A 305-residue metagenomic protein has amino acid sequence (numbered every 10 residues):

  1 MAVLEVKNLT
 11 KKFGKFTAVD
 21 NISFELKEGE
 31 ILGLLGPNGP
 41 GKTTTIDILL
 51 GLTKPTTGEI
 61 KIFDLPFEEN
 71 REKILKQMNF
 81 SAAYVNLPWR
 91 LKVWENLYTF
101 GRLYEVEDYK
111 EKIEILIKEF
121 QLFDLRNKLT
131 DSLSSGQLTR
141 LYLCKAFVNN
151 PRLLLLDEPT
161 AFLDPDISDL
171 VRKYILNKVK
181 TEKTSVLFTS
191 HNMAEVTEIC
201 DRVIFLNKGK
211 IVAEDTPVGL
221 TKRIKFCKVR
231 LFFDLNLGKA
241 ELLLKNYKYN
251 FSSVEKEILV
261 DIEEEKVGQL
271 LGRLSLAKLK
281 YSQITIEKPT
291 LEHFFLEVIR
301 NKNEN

Functional and structural regions predicted by a protein language model:
G58-E69, K73-I74: Conserved ABC transporter NBD signature motif
Y98, R102, D108-L125: Conserved ABC ATPase "signature" region
L129-G136: Conserved ABC ATPase signature
N150: Conserved catalytic motifs of ABC-family nucleotide-binding domains
L154-E158: Catalytic Walker B motif of ABC-type/P-loop ATPase nucleotide-binding domains
K173-D261: ABC transporter nucleotide-binding domain
